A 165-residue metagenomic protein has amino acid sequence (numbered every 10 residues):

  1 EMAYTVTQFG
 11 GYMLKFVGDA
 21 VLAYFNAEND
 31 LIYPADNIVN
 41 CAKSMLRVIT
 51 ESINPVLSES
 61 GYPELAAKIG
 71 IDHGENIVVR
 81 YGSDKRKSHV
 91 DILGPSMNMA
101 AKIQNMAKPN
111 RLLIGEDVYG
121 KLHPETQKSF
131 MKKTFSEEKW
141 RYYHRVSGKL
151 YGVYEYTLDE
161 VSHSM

Functional and structural regions predicted by a protein language model:
E1-F9, S44-M45: Active-site-proximal alpha-helical element of nucleotidyl cyclase-like catalytic domains and analogous helices
F9-P34, N54-I92: Catalytic core of nucleotidyl cyclases, primarily class III adenylyl/guanylyl cyclases
K43-E59: Acidic, metal/cofactor-coordinating or nucleic-acid-engaging core segments within structured domains
N98: Extended catalytic cores and adjacent scaffolds of nucleotide/polyanion-binding enzymes
A101-A107: C-terminal accessory nucleic-acid interaction domains of nucleic acid-metabolism proteins
P109-M165: Intrinsically disordered, glycine/charged-rich C-terminal tails and inter-domain linkers that flank nucleotidyl cyclase
